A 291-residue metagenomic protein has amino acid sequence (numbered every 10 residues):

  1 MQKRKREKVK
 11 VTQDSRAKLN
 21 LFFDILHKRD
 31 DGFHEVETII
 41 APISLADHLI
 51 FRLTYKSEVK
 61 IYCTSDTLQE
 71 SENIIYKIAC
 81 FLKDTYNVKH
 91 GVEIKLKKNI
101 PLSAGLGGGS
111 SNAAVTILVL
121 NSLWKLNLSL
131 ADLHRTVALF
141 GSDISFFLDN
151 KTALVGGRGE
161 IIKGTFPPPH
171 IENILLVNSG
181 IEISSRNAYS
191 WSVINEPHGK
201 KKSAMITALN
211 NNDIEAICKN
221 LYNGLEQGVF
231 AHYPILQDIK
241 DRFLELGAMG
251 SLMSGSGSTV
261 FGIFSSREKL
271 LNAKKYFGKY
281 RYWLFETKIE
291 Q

Functional and structural regions predicted by a protein language model:
Q2-A104, S122, L126-A131, P168 (+1 more regions): ATP-binding N-lobe of GHMP and related small-molecule kinases
Q2-S15, N20-T38, L126-G250, I263-Q291: ATP-dependent small-molecule kinase catalytic core of the GHMP/sugar-kinase superfamily and closely related
F22, I61-Y62, K97, C218-Y222 (+1 more regions): Short beta-strands and strand-loop turn motifs
L49-F51, V260, Y280: Short beta-strand motif preference
Y55-L68, T116, A138, N211-Y222: Short, basic/glycine-rich phosphate-binding loops at helix/coil junctions that contact nucleotide phosphates
T67, G105, Q227-G228, G262: A generic structural signal for short
C80, D84, L118, S122 (+3 more regions): Short, well-ordered alpha-helices that flank and scaffold nucleotide-derived cofactor binding pockets
K95-W124, S142, M249-F264: Glycine/serine-rich anion-binding loops at beta->alpha junctions that coordinate negatively charged ligand groups
